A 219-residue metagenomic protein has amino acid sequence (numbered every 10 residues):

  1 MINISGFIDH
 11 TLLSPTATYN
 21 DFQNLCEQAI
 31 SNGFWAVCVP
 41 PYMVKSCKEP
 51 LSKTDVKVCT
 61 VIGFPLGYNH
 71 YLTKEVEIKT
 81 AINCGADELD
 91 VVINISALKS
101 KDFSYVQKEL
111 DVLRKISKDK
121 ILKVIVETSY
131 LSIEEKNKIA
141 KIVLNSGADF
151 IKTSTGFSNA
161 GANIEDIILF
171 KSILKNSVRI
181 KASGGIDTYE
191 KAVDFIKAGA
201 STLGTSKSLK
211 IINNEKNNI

Functional and structural regions predicted by a protein language model:
M1-E27, V112, A160, I168-R179 (+1 more regions): Alpha/beta catalytic cores of nucleotide-metabolism and tRNA/nucleoside-modifying enzymes
M1-N83, I133-K138, I142-N145: Conserved N-terminal beta1-alpha1 strand-loop-helix module at the mouth
S5-F7, A36, D55-C59, E88-D90 (+4 more regions): Structural preference for beta-strand elements that scaffold enzyme active sites
C26, I30-S46, F64-N69, L89-Q107 (+1 more regions): Glycine-rich, proline-tolerant flexible connector loops at the mouths of alpha/beta enzymes
P41, K45-L66, F103-T128, G161-T188: Alpha-helix-loop-beta-strand connector modules within alpha/beta enzyme cores
K48, L66-T80, L131-I142, E165 (+4 more regions): Catalytic cores of alpha/beta
T60-P65, C84-L98, N145-G161, A182-I219: Glycine-rich phosphate-binding active-site loops on the catalytic face of alpha/beta enzymes
T73, I78, E88-D149: Conserved anion-binding
